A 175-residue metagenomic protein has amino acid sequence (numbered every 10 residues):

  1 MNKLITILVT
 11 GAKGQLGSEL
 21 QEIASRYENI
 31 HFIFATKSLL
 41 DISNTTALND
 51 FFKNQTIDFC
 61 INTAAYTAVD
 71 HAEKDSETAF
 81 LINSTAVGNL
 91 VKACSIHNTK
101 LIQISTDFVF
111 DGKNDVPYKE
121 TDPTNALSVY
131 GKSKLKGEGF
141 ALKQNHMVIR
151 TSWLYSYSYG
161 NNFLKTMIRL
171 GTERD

Functional and structural regions predicted by a protein language model:
L4-Y27: N-terminal Rossmann NAD(P)H-binding glycine-rich loop of SDR-like oxidoreductase domains
T10, A35, C60-A64, L101-T106 (+1 more regions): SDR active-site strand-loop-helix element
Y27, H31-D50: Adenosine-cofactor binding site in Rossmann-like domains, unifying the SAM/SAH pocket of S-adenosylmethionine-dependent
T45-I82: NAD(P)H-binding glycine-rich loop region in Rossmannoid oxidoreductase-like domains and their noncatalytic homologs
Y66-V69, K74, T106-L127: Active-site "gating" loop of Rossmann-like NAD(P)-dependent oxidoreductase/epimerase domains
K74-I102: NAD(P)-cofactor binding segment of oxidoreductase domains
S133: Active-site helix of classical SDR
G139-D175: NAD(P)-dependent short-chain dehydrogenase/reductase
